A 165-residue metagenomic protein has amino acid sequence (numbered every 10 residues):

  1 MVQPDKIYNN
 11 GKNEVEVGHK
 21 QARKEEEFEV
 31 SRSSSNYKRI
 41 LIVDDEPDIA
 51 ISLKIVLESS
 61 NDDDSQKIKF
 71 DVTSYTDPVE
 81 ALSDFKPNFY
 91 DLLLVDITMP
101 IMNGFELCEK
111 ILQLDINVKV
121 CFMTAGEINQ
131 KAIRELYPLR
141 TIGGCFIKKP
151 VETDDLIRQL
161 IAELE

Functional and structural regions predicted by a protein language model:
D44, D96: Active-site residues of response regulator receiver
P47-T73: Two-component/phosphorelay signaling modules centered on CheY-like receiver
T73-L92: Acidic, metal-coordinating helix/loop segments flanking the phosphotransfer/catalytic sites of two-component signaling
T76-D77, N103-L107: Acidic catalytic/metal-coordinating carboxylates
S83, F105-I116: Short amphipathic alpha-helix used as the core "switch/output" element in two-component signaling
M99: Receiver (REC) domain active-site loop signature in two-component systems and cognate sites in sensor histidine kinases
E106, E127-K148, D154-R158: Alpha4 helix (beta4-alpha4-beta5 surface) of REC/receiver domains from two-component response regulators
M123-A125: Hydrophobic/aromatic residues positioned on beta-strands within the core alpha/beta folds
